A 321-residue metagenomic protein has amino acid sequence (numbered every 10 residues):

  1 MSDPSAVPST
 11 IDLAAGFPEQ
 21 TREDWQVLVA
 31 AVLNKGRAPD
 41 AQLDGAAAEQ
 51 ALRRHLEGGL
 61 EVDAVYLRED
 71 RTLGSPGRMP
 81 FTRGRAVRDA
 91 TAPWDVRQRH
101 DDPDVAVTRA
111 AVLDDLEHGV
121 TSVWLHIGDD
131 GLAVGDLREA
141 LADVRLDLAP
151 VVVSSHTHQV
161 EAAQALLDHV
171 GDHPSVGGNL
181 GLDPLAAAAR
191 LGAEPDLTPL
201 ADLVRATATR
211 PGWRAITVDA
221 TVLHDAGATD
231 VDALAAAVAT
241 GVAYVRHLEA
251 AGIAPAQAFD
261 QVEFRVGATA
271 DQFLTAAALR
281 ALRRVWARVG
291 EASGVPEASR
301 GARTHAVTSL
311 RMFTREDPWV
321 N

Functional and structural regions predicted by a protein language model:
M1-D271, G301-H305: Catalytic alpha/beta active-site cores
S2-I11, E263-N321: Active-site capping/gating regions of soluble enzymes
